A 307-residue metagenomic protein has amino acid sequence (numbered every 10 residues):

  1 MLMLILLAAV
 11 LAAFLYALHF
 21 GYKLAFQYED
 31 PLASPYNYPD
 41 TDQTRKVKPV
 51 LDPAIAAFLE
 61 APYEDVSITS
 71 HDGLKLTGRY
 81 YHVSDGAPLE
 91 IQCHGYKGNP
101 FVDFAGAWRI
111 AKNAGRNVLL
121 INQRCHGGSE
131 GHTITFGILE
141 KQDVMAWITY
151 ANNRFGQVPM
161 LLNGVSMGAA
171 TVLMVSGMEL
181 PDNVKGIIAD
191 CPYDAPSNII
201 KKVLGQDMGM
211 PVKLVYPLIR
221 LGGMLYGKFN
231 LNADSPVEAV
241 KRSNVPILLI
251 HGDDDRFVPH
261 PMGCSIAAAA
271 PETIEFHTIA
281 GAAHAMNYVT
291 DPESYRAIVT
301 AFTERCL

Functional and structural regions predicted by a protein language model:
L6-T69: An N-terminal hydrophobic leader/cap segment in hydrolases
W108-E130: Conserved alpha/beta-hydrolase
I134-F155: Alpha/beta-hydrolase active-site loop
M174-N230: Hydrolase active-site cap/lid region
P236, V245, P259-A268: Short alpha-helix in the alpha/beta-hydrolase fold that links the catalytic acid
R242-N244, L249-H251, D255: Short beta-strand/loop motif that positions the catalytic acidic residue of the alpha/beta-hydrolase fold
D253-V258, A285-M286: Acidic catalytic loop of the alpha/beta-hydrolase fold
T290-L307: Catalytic active-site module of serine/aspartate enzymes centered on a nucleophile-bearing elbow/loop
